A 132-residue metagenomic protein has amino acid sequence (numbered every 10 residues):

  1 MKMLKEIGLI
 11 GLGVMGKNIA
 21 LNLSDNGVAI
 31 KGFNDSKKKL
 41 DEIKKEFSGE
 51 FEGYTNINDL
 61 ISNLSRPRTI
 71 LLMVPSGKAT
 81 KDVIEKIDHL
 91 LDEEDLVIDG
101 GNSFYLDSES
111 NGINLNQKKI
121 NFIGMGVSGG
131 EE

Functional and structural regions predicted by a protein language model:
M1-R68, L91-E94, I123, E131-E132: NAD(P)+-binding Rossmann beta1-loop-alpha1 motif at the extreme N-terminus of oxidoreductases
D35, G49-S110, N116: Rossmann-like NAD(P)-binding element
L106, G130-E131: Conserved catalytic-site region of short-chain dehydrogenase/reductase
N111-G129: Rossmann-fold dehydrogenase core element
